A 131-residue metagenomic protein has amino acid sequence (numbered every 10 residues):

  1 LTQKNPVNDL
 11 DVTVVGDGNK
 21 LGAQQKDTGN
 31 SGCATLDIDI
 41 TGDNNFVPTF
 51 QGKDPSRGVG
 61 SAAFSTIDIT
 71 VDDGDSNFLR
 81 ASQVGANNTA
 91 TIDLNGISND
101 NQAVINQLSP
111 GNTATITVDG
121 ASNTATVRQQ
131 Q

Functional and structural regions predicted by a protein language model:
L1-Q131: Low-complexity repeat regions of mature extracellularly deployed or surface/particle-associated proteins
